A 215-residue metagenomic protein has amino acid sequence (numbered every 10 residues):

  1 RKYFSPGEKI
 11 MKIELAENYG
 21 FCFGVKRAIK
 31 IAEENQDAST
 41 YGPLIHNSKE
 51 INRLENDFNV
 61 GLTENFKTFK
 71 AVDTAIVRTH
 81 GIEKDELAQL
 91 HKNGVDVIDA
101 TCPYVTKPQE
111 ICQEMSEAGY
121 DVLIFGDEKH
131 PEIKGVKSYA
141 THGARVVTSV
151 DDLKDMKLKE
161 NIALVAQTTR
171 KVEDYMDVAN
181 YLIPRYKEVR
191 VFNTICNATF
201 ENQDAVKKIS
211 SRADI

Functional and structural regions predicted by a protein language model:
R1-I10: Short, Lys/Arg-enriched N-terminal segments with co-localized hydrophobic residues within the first ~10-30 amino acids
M11-I215: The feature marks the mature, well-folded catalytic cores of soluble enzymes
